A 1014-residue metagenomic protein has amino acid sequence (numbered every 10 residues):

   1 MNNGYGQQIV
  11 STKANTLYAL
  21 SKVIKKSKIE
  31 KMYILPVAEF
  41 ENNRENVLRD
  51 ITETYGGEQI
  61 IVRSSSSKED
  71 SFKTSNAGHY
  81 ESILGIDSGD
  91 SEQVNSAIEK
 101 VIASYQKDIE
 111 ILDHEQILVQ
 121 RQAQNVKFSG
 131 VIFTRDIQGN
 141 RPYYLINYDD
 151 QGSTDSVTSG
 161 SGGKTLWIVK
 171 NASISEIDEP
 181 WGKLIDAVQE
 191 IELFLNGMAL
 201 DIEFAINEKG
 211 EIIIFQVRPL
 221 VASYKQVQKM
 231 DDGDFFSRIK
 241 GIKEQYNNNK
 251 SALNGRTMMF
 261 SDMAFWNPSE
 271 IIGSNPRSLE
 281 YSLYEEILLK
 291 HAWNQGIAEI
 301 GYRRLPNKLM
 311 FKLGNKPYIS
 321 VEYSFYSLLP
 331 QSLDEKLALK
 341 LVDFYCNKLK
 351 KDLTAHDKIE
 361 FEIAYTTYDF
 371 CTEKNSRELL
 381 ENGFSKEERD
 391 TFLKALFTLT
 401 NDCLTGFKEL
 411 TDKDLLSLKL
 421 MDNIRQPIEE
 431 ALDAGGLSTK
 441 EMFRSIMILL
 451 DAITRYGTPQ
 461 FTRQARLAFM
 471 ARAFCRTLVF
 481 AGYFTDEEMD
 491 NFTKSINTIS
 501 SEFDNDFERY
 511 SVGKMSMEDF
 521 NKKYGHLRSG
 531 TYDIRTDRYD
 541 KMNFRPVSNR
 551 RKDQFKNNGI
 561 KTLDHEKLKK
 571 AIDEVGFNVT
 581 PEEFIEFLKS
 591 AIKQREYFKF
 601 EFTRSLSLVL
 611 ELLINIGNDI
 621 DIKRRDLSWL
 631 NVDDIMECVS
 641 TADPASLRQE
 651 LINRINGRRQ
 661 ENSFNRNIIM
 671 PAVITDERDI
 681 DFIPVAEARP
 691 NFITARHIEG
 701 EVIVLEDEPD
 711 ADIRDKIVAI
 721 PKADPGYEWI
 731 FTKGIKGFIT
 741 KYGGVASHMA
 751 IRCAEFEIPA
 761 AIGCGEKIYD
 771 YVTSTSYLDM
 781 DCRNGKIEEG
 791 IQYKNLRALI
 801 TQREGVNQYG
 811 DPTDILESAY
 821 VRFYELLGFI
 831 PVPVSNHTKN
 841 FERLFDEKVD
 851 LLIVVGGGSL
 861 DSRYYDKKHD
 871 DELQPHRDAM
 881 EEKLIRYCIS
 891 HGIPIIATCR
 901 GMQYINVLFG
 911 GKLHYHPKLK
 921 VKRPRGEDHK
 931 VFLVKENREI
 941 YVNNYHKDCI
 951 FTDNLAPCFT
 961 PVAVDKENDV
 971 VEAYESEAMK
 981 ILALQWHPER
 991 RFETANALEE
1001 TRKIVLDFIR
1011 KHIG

Functional and structural regions predicted by a protein language model:
M1-S27, K31-R44, F72-S75, E92-K100 (+7 more regions): Conserved divalent-metal-coordinating catalytic cores that perform phosphate/pyrophosphate/nucleotidyl transfer
E45-T54, P709-A711, F841-E847: Short amphipathic alpha-helix with an adjacent loop that forms part of the alpha/beta core around
T54-I83: Phosphate/adenylate-binding "loop-and-lid" substructures adjacent to NTP/NAD/dNTP-binding pockets in NTP-dependent
I61, I717-P721, F738-I739, L799 (+2 more regions): Structural motif
G78, C899, H946, H987: Active-site glycine-centered loops adjacent to acidic/histidine catalytic or metal-binding residues that shape
T477-L478, K561-N667: Extended, domain-scale alpha-helical bundle/helix-rich regions
I735-K736, I758, H891-I893: A short helix->loop->beta-strand "cap" motif at the edges of active sites that frequently abuts
Q792-T898, V907-H914, K918-H929, V934-E936 (+5 more regions): N-terminal beta1-alpha1 cap of cysteine-dependent amidohydrolase-like domains
